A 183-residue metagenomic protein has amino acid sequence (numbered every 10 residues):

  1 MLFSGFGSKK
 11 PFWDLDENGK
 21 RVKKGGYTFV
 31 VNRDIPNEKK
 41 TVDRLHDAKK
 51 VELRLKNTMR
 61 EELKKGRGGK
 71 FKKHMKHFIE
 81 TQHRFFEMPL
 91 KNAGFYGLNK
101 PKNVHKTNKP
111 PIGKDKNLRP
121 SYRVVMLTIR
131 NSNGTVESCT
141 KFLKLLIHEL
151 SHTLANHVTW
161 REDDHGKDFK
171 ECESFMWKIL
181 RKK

Functional and structural regions predicted by a protein language model:
M1-K144, T153-K183: Active-site-proximal or metal-binding-adjacent scaffold patches in catalytic folds
E149: Walker B catalytic acidic pair
